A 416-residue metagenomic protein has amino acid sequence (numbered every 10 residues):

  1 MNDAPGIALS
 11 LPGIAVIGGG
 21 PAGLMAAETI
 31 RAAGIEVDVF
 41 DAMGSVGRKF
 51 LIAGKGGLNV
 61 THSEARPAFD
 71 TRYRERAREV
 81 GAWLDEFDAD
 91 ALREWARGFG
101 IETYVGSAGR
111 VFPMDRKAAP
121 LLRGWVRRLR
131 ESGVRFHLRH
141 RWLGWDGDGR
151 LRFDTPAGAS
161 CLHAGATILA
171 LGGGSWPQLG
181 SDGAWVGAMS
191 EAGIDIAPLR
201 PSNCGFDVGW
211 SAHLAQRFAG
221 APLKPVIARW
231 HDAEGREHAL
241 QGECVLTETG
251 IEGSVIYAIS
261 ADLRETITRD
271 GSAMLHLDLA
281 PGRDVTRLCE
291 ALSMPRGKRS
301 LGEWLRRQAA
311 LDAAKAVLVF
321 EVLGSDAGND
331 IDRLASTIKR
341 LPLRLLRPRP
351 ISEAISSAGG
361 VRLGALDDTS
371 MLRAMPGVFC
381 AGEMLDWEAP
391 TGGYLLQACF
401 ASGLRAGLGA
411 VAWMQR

Functional and structural regions predicted by a protein language model:
P12-V39, A406-V411: N-terminal Rossmann-like FAD-binding beta1-loop-alpha1 element of flavoenzymes
A15-I17, F40, W142, C161-P177 (+4 more regions): Short hydrophobic core segments
A26, W185-A192, Q397-Q415: An active-site-proximal "capping" alpha-helix that borders the catalytic cofactor pocket
R31-K55: Glycine-rich FAD pyrophosphate-binding loop
A32-A33, S45, R66-A68, D85 (+10 more regions): Residue-level recognition of phosphate/Mg2+-coordinating polar/acidic sites in nucleotide-handling active sites
V80-D88, A108-R127, W176-S181, V208-S211 (+1 more regions): Short beta-strand to alpha-helix junction loop
L138-R150: A conserved short coil-to-beta-strand element within the FAD-binding core of flavoproteins
A166-A212: Glycine-rich loop(s) and the adjacent beta-strand/alpha-helix scaffold that form part
